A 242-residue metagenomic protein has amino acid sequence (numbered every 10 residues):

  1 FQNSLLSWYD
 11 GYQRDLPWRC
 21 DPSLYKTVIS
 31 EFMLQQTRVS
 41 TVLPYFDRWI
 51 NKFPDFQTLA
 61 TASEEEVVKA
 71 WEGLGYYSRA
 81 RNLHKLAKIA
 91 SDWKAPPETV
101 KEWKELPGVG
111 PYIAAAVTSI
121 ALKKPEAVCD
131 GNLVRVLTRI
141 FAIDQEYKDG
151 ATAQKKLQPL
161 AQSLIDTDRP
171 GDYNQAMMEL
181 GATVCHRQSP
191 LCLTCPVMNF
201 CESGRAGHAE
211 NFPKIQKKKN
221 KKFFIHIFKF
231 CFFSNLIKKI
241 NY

Functional and structural regions predicted by a protein language model:
Q2-N3, A80, I227-F233: Generic N-terminal initiation segments characterized by hydrophobic and/or small/turn-forming residues
N3-S4, W8-L191, V197-A206: Catalytic cores of DNA base-excision repair glycosylases
V134-V136, T183, F224, F230 (+1 more regions): A generic signature of intrinsically disordered, low-complexity regions enriched in glycine/proline and charged/polar
G204-K214: Short cysteine/histidine-rich zinc-coordinating motifs and their immediately flanking basic loops
P213-F232: Conserved N-terminal beta-strand and adjoining loop/helix that marks the start of the Nudix/MutT-like hydrolase domain
S234-Y242: Conserved Nudix-box catalytic region and its N-terminal flanking loop in Nudix hydrolases and closely related
